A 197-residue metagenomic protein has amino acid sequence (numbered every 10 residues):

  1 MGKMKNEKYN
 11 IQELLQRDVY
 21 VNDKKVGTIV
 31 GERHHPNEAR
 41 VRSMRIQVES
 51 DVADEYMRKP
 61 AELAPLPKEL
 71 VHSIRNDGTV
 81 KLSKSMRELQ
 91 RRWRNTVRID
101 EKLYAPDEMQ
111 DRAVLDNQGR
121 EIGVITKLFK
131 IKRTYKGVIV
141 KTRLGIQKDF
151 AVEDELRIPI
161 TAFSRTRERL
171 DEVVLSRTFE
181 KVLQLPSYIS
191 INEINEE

Functional and structural regions predicted by a protein language model:
M1-E197: Peripheral interaction segments used for macromolecular assembly
